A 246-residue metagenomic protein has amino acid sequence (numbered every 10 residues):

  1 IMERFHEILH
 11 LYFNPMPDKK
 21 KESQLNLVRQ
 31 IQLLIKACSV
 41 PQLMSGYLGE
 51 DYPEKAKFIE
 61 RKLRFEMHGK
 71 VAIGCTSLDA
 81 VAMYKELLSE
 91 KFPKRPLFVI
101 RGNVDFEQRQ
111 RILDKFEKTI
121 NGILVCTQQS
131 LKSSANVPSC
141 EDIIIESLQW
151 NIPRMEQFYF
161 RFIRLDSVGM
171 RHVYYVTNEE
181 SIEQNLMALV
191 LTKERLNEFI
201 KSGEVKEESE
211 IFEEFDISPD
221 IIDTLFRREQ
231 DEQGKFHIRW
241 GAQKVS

Functional and structural regions predicted by a protein language model:
I1, D18-L124, Q129-A135, E204-S246: Conserved Helicase C-terminal RecA-like lobe
I1-L9: Short intrinsically disordered, low-complexity coil segments enriched in acidic
E7, R61, Q157-F160: Generic recognition of well-ordered alpha-helical segments within structured catalytic/regulatory domains
L9-D18: Cytochrome P450 catalytic domain signature, combining two hallmark sequence patches
L11, L87-K91, R161: Active-site catalytic microenvironments for nucleophilic, acid-base chemistry
R95-L189, K193: Conserved RecA-like P-loop NTPase helicase motor core
W150-Y159, I163-Q243: A conserved SF2-helicase RecA2
